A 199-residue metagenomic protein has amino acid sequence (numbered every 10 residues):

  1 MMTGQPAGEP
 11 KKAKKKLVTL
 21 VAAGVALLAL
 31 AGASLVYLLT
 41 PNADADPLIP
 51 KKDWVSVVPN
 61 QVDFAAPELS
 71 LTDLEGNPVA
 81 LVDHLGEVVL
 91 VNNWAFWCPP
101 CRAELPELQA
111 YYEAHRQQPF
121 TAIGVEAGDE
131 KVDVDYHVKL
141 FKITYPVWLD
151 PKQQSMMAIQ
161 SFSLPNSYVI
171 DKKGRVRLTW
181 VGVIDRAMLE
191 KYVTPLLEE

Functional and structural regions predicted by a protein language model:
M1-A65, E199: N-terminal targeting signals for export/organelle localization
L20, Y136-T144, L149-E198: Thiol/disulfide oxidoreductase modules built on the thioredoxin-like
Q61-D63, E68-V89: A short beta-strand-turn-helix
L69, V79, N93-W94, H137 (+2 more regions): Conserved hydrophobic/aromatic "anchor" residues that stabilize well-ordered secondary structure elements
E87-V89, N93-W97, S163: Short pre-active-site segment immediately N-terminal to redox-active cysteine/selenocysteine motifs in thiol-based
L90-N92, G124, V169: Hydrophobic beta-strand core positions in alpha/beta domains
N93-A110: Conserved redox-active cysteine motifs that mediate thiol-disulfide chemistry, especially di-cysteine Cys-X(1-2)-Cys
A103, A110-K152, L164: Conserved segment of the thioredoxin-like fold in thiol-based oxidoreductases
